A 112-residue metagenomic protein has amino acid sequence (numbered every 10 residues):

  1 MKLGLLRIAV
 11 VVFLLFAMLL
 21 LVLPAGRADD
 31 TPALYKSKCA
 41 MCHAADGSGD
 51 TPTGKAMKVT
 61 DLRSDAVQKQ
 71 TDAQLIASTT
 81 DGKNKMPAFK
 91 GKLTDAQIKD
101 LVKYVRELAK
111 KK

Functional and structural regions predicted by a protein language model:
M1-D29, K112: N-terminal export/targeting leaders of redox proteins
R7, M86-F89: Juxtamembrane/interfacial segments around transmembrane helices
L14-R27, M41, A45-D65: His/Cys-centered metal/cofactor-coordination and adjacent catalytic loops
P32-K58, D81-K85, E107-K112: Periplasmic/extracellular electron-transfer cofactor-ligation site, primarily the c-type cytochrome heme-c attachment
T60-A73, F89-Q97: Electron-transfer interface patches adjacent to heme c in soluble/periplasmic c-type cytochromes and di-/multiheme
Q68-N84: Short Fe-S-cluster ligation motifs
S78-T79, K90-K112: C-terminal capping alpha-helices of c-type cytochrome domains
